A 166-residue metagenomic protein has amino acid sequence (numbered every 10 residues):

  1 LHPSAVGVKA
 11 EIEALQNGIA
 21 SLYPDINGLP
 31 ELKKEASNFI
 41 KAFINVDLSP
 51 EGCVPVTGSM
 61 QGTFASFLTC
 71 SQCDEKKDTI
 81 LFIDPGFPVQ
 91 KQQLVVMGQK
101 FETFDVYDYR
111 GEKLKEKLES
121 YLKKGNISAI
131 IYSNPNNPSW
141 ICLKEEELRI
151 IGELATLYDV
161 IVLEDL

Functional and structural regions predicted by a protein language model:
L1-H2, S139: Flexible loop/turn segments at secondary-structure boundaries
H2-Y23: Glycine-rich phosphate-binding segment of PLP-dependent enzymes
I19-L157: Conserved core of the PLP fold type I
D165-L166: Walker B catalytic acidic pair
